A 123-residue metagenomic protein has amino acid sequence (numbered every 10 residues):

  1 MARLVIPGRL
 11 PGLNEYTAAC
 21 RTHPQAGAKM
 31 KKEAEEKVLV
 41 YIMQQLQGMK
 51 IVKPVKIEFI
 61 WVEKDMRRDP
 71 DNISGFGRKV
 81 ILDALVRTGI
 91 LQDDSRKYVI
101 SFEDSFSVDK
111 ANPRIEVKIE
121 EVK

Functional and structural regions predicted by a protein language model:
M1-K123: Catalytic phosphate/metal-binding cores of nucleic-acid and nucleotide-processing enzymes, i.e., regions that mediate
